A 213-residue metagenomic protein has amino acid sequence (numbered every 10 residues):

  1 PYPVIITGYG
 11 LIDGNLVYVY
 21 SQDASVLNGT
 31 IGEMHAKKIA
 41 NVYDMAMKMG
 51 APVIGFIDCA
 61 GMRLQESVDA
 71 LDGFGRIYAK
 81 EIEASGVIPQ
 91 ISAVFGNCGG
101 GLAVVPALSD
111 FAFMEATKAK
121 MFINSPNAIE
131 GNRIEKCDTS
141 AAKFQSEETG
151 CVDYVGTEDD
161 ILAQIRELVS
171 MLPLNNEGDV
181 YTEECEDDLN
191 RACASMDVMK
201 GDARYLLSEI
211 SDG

Functional and structural regions predicted by a protein language model:
P1-S85, Q90: Long, structured ligand/cofactor-binding scaffold of large enzymes
P1-V17, D23, N28, E148 (+1 more regions): Intrinsically disordered, low-complexity segments enriched in small/flexible residues
Y18-S21, G55-C59, Y78-K80, T117-M121 (+1 more regions): Generic detector of short, locally flexible boundary/turn motifs and exposed helical patches
E33-A36, A40, L71, S140 (+2 more regions): Electropositive phosphate-/nucleotide-binding environments in soluble metabolic enzymes
K37-K38, K48, K80, K118-K120 (+5 more regions): Context-gated lysine
I57-E177: Conserved catalytic cores of soluble enzyme domains, especially glycine-rich substrate-binding beta-alpha loops
